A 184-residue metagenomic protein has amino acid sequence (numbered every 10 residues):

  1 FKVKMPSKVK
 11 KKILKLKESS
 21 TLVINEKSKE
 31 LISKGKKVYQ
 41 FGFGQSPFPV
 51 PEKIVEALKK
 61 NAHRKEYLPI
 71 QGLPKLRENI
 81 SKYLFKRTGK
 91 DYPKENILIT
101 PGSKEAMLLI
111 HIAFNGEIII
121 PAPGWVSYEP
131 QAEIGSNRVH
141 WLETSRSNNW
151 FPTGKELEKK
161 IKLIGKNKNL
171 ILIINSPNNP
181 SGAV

Functional and structural regions predicted by a protein language model:
F1-K4: Short, Lys/Arg-enriched N-terminal segments with co-localized hydrophobic residues within the first ~10-30 amino acids
K10-G102: N-terminal small-domain helix-loop-helix segment of the aminotransferase-like
V38, N115, K168-N169: Local beta-strand N-terminus motif with an aromatic residue
A113-E133: Conserved PLP-anchoring active-site segment centered on the Schiff-base-forming lysine
A122, W141-R146: Short beta->alpha connector loops at strand-helix junctions that form conserved, small/polar/Pro-enriched
I134-V139: A short helix-loop-beta submotif of the ANL/AMP-binding
T144-V184: Active-site phosphate-binding strand-loop segment of PLP-dependent enzymes
